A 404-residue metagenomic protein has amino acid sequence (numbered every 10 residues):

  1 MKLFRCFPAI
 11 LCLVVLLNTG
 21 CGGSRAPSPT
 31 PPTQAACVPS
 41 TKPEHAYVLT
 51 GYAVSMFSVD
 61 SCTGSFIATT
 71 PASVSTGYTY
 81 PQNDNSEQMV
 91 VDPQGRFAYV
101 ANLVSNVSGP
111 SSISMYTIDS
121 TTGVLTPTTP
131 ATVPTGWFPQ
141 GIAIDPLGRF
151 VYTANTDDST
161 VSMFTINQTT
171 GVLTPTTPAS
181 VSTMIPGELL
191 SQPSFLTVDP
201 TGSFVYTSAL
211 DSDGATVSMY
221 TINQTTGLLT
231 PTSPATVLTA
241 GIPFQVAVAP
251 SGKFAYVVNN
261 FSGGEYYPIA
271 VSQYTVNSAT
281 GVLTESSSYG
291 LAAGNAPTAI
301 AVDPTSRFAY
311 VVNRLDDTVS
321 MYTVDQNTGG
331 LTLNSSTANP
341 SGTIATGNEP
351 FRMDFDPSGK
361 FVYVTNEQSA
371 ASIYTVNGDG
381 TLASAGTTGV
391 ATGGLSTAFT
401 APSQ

Functional and structural regions predicted by a protein language model:
V14-E44: Bacterial Sec-dependent N-terminal signal peptides
S40-K42, V91-G95, I144-G148, V198-G202 (+4 more regions): Residue-level detector of Asp-centered blade-edge/turn motifs that repeat once per structural unit in beta-propeller
G51, L103-S105, I118, T156 (+9 more regions): Short loop/turn segments immediately following the C-termini of beta-strands
V54-C62, P71, I113-D119, F150 (+6 more regions): A structural feature that tracks compact, well-ordered secondary-structure segments with a strong bias toward
F66-S75, V124-P134, V172-T183, L229-L238 (+3 more regions): Beta-propeller fold detector
Q88, G141, F195, Q245 (+3 more regions): Conserved beta-strand position repeated once per blade in WD40 beta-propeller domains
S372-T375, S384-Q404: Blade-level signature of beta-propeller repeat domains, shared across WD40, Kelch, NHL, RCC1 and BNR/Asp-box propellers
